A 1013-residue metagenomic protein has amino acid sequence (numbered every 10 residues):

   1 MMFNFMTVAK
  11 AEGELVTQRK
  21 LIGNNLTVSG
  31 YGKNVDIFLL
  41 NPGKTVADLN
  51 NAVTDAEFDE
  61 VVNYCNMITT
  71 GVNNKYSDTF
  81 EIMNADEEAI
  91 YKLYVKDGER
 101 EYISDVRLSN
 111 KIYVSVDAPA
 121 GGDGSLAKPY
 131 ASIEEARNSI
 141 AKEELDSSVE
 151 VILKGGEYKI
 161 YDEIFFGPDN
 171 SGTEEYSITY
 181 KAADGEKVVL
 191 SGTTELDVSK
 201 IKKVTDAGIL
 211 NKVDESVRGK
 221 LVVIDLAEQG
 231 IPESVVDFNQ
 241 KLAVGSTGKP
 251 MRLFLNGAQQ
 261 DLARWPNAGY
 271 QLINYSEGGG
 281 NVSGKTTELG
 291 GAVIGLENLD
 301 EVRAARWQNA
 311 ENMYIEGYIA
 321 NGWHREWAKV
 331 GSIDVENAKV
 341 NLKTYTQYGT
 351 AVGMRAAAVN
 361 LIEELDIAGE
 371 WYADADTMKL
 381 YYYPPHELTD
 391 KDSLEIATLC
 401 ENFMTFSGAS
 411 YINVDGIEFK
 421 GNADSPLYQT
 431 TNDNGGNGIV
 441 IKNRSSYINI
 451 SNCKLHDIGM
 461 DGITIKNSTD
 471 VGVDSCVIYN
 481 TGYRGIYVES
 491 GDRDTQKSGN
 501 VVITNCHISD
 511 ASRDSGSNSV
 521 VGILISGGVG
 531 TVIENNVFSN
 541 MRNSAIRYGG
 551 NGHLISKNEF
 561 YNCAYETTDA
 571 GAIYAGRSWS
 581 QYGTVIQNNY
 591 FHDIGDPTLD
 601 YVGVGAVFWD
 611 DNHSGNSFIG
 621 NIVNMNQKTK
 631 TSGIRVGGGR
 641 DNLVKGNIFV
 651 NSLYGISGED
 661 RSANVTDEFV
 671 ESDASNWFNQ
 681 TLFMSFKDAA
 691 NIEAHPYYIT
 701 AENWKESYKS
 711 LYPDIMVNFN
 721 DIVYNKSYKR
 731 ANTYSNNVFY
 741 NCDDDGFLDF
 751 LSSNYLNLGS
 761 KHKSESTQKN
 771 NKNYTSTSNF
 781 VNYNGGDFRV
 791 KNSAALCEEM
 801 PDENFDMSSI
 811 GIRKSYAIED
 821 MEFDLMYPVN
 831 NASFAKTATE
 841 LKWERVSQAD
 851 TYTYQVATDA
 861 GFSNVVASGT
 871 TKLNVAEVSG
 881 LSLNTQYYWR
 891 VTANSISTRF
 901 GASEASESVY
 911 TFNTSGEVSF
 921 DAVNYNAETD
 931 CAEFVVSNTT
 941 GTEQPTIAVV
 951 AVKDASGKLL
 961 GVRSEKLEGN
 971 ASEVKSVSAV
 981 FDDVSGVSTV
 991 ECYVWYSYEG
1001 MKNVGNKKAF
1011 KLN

Functional and structural regions predicted by a protein language model:
G13-T27, E819-S847, L883, S906-S915: Pro/Thr/Ser/Gly-rich low-complexity, intrinsically disordered linker/stalk tracts
A47-N84, T853-S882: Recognizes extended acidic, P/S/T-rich segments that occur within or adjacent to Ig-like beta-sandwich modules
L93-V95, Y887, V891, C992: Hydrophobic/tyrosine-rich beta-strand signature of extracellular beta-sandwich/beta-rich modules, prominently
R100-R107, I896-S915: Extracellular fibronectin type III
K111-N443, N679-Q680, A694, A701 (+3 more regions): Extracellular polysaccharide-degrading/modifying enzymes targeting complex plant/algal/animal polysaccharides
Y161-D169, E174-T179, G615-V636, R640-D787: Predominantly extracellular beta-rich ligand-binding scaffolds that present long acidic/polar faces for carbohydrate
D162-E163, A423-Q429, G436-N437, G459-K466 (+11 more regions): Short glycine/acidic-rich loop motifs that flank beta-strands on beta-rich extracellular proteins
S410-G421, S446-D457, T469-Y483, T495-R513 (+9 more regions): Right-handed parallel beta-helix
